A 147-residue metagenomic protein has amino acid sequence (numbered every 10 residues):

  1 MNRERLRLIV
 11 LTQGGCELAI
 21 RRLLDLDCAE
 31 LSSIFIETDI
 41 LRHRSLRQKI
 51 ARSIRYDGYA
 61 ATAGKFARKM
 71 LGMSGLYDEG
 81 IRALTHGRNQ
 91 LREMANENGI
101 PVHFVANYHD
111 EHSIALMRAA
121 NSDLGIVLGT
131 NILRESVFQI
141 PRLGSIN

Functional and structural regions predicted by a protein language model:
M1-N147: One-carbon transfer enzymes
